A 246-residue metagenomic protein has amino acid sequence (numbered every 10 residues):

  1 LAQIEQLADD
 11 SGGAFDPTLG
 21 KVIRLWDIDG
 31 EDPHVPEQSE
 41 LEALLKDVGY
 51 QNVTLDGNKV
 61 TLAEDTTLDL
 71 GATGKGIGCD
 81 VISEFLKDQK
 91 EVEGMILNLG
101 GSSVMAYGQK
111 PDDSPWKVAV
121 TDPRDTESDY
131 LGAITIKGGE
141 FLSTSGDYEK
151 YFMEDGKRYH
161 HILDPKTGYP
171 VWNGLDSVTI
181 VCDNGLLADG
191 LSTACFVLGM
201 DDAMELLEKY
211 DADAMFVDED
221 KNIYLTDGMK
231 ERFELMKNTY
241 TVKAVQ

Functional and structural regions predicted by a protein language model:
L1-Q246: Mature catalytic core of soluble alpha/beta enzymes
